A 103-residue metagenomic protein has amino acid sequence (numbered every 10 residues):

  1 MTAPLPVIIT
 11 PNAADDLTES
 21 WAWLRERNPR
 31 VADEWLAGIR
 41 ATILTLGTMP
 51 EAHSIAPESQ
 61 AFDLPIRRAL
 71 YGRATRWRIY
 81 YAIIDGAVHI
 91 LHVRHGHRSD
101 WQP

Functional and structural regions predicted by a protein language model:
M1-R67, A87, W101-P103: Basic, Lys/Arg-enriched alpha-helical interface segments
Y71-P103: Enriched for short, Lys/Arg-rich terminal
